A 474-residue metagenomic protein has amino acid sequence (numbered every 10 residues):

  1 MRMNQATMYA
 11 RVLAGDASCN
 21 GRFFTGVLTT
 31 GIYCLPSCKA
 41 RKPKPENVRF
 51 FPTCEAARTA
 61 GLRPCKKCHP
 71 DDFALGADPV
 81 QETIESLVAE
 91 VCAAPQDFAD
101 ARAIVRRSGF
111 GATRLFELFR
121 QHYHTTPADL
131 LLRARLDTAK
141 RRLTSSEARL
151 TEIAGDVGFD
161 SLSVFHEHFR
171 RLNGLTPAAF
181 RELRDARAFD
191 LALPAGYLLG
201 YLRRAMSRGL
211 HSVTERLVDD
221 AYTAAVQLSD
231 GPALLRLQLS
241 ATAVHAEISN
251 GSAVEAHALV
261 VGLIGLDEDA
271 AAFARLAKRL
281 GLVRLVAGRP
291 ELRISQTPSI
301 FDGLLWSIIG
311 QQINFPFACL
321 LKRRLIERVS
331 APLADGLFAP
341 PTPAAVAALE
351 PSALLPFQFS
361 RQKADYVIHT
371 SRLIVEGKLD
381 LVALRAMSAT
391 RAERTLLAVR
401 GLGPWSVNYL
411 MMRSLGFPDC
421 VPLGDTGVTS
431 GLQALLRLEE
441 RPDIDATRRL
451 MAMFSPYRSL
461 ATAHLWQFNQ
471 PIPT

Functional and structural regions predicted by a protein language model:
M1-T474: HhH-family (HhH-GPD) DNA N-glycosylase catalytic core used in base-excision repair
